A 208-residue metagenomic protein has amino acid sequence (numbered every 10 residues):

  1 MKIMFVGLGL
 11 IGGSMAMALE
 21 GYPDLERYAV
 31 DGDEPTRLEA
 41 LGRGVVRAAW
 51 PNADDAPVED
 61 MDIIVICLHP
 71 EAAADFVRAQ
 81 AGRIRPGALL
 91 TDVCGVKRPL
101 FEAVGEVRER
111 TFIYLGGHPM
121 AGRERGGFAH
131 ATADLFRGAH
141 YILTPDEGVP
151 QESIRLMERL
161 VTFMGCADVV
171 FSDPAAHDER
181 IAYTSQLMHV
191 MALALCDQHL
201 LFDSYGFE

Functional and structural regions predicted by a protein language model:
M1-N52, V58: NAD(P)+-binding Rossmann beta1-loop-alpha1 motif at the extreme N-terminus of oxidoreductases
K2, E26, I113, H140 (+1 more regions): Residues at the starts of beta-strands that form the adenosine-phosphate
G32-D33, L68, V93: Short beta->alpha hinge that forms the Motif I/post-I loop of the SAM-binding pocket
P35-T36, A72, K97-L100: Conserved short alpha-helix immediately C-terminal to the canonical SAM/SAH-binding motif I of Rossmann-like
D54-I84, A88-L89: Rossmann-like NAD(P)-binding element
A79-A129: Rossmann-like NAD(P)(H) cofactor-binding subdomain of soluble oxidoreductases
L135-E208: Internal alpha-helical scaffold of NAD(P)-dependent oxidoreductase catalytic cores
